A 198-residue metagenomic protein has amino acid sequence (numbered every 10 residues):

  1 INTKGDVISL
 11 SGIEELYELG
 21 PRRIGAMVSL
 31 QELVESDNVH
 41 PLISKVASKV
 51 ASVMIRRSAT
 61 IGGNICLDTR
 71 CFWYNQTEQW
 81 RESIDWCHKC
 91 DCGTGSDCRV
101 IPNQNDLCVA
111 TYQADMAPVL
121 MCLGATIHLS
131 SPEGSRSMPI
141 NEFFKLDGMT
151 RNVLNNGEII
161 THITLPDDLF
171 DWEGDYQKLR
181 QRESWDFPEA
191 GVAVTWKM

Functional and structural regions predicted by a protein language model:
I1-M198: C-terminal structural segment of proteins
